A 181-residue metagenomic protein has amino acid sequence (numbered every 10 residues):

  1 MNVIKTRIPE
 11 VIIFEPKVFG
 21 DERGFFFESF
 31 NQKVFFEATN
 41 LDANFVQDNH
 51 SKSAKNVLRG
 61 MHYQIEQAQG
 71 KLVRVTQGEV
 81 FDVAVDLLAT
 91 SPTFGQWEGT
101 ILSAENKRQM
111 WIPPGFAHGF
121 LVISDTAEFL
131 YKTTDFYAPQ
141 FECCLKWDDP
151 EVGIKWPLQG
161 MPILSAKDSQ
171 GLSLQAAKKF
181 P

Functional and structural regions predicted by a protein language model:
M1-E105, S124-T126, T133-P181: Non-catalytic, conserved peripheral segments adjacent to functional cores
M110, H118-I123: Short beta-strand His + acidic residue motifs that chelate non-heme Fe in jelly-roll/DSBH and cupin folds
